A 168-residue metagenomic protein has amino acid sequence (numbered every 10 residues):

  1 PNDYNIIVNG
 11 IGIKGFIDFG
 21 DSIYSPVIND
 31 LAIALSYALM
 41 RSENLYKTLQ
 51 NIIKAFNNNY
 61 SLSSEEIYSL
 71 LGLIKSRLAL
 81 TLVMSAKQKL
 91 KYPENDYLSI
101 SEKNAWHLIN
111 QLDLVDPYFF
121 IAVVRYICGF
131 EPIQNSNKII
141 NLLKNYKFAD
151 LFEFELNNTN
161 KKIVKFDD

Functional and structural regions predicted by a protein language model:
P1-N29, F154-L156, I163-V164, D168: Active-site acidic catalytic loop and adjacent metal/ATP-binding pocket of ATP-dependent phosphoryl transfer enzymes
D3, D21, N59, E94-N95: Generic secondary-structure boundary/loop-capping signal
D21-Y24, S42, Y46, G72: Amphipathic, non-membrane alpha-helical segments in soluble helical-bundle scaffolds
V27-D30, E66, L78, S101-L108: Alpha-helical structural motif
I28-S61, R77-Y92: Active-site activation/catalytic loop segments of kinase-like enzymes and analogous catalytic loops in related
S61, E65, D168: Conserved ATP-binding subdomain of kinase catalytic cores across diverse folds
S64-I74: All-alpha amphipathic helical-bundle segments outside canonical DNA-binding/catalytic cores that form hydrophobic
T81-D167: ATP/Mg2+ or Mg2+-diphosphate-binding catalytic cores that bind nucleotide phosphates or diphosphates via glycine-rich
